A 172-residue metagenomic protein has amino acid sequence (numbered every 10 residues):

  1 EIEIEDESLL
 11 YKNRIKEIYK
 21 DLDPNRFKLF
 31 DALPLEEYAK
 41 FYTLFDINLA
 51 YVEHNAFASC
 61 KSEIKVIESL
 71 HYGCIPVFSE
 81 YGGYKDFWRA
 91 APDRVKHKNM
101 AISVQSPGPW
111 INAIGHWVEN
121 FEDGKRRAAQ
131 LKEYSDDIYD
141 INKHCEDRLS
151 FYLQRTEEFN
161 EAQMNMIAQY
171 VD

Functional and structural regions predicted by a protein language model:
E1-I2, P76: Hydrophobic/aromatic residues located in beta-strands of well-ordered beta-sheets within soluble catalytic
E3-Y42: Nucleotide-activated donor-binding/catalytic signature segment of Leloir-type glycosyltransferases, i.e., the conserved
A32-L35, E63, P107, W117: Structural motif corresponding to alpha-helix initiation and N-cap regions
E36-T43, N48-E68, F78-W88: Nucleotide-sugar-dependent
F41-L44, A113-W117, F151: CheY-like receiver
K85-H116: Change "using UDP/GDP/dTDP sugars" to "using nucleotide sugars
Q105, E119-M166: A charged, aromatic-enriched C-terminal amphipathic alpha-helix characteristic of glycosyltransferases across folds
